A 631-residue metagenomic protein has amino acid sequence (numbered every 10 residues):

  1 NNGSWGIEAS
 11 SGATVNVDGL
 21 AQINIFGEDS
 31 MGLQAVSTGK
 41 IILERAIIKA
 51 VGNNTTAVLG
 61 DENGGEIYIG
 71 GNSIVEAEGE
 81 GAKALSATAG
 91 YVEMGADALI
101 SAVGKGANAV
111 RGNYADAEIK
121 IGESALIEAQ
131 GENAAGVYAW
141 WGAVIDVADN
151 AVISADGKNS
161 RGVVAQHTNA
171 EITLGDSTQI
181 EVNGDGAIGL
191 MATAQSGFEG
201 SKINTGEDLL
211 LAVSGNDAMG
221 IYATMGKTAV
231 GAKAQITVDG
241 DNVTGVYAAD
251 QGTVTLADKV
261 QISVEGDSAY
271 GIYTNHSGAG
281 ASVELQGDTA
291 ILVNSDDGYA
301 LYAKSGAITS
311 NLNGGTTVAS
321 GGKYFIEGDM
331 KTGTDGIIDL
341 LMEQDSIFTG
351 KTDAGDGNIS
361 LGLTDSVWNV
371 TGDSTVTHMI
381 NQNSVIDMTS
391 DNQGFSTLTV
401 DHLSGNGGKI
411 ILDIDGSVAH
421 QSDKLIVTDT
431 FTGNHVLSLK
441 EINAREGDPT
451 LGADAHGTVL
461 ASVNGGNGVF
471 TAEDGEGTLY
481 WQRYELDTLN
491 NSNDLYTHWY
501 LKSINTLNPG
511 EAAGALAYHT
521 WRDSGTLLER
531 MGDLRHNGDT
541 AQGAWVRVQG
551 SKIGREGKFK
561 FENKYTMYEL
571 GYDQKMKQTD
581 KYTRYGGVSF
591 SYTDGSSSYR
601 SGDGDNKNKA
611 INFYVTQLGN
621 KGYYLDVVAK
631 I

Functional and structural regions predicted by a protein language model:
N1-G3, T14-D29, K40-N54, E66-G81 (+15 more regions): Beta-strand-rich solenoid/repeat architectures in extracellular/passenger domains of polysaccharide-targeting enzymes
W5-S11, M31-S37, T56-E62, A82-T88 (+13 more regions): Glycine-rich beta-solenoid repeat tracts in large extracellular/virion proteins
V17, A35, G60-D61, S73 (+20 more regions): Polar/charged side chains located within well-ordered beta-strands of beta-rich proteins
E62, Y114, I347, V367-T375 (+2 more regions): Primarily extracellular Gram-negative trimeric autotransporter adhesin
G197-G200, G278-G280, T579-Y582: Short, solvent-exposed loop/turn segments that connect beta-strands within catalytic domains and beta-strand-rich
G280-E284, L292-D297, Y302-V436, K440 (+1 more regions): Extracellular beta-solenoid/beta-roll
I504-I631: Outer membrane beta-barrel translocator domains of Type V secretion systems
